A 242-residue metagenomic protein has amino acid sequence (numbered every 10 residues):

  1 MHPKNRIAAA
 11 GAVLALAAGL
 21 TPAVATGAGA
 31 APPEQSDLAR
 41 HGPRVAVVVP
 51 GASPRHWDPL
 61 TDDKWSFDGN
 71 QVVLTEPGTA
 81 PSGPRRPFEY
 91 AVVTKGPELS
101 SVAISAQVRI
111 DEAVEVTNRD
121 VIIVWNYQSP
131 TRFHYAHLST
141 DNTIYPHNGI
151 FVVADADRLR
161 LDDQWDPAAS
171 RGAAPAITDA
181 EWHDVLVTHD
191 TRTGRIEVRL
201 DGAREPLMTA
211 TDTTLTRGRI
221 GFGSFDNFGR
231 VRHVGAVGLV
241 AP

Functional and structural regions predicted by a protein language model:
M1-A30: Secretory targeting and sorting signals
P22, A31-P242: Extracellular glycan-recognition regions
